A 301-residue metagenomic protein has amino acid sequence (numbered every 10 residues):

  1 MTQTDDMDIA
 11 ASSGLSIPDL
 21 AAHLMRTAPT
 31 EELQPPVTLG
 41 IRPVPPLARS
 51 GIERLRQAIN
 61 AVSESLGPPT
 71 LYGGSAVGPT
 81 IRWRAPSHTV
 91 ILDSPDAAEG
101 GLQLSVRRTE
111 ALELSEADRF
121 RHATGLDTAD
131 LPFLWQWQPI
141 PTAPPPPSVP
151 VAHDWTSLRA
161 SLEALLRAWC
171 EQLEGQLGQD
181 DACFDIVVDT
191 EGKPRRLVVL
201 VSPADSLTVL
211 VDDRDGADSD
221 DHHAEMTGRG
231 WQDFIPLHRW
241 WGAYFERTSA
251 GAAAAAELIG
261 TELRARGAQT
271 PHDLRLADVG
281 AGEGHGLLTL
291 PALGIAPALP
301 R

Functional and structural regions predicted by a protein language model:
M1-R195, L200-T208, D212-R214, D218-H223 (+4 more regions): Short helix/turn-capping signatures at newly exposed starts of structured segments
G51-R54, T248-A255: Short, low-complexity cationic-aromatic patches
I235-A250: Well-ordered alpha/beta subsegment
